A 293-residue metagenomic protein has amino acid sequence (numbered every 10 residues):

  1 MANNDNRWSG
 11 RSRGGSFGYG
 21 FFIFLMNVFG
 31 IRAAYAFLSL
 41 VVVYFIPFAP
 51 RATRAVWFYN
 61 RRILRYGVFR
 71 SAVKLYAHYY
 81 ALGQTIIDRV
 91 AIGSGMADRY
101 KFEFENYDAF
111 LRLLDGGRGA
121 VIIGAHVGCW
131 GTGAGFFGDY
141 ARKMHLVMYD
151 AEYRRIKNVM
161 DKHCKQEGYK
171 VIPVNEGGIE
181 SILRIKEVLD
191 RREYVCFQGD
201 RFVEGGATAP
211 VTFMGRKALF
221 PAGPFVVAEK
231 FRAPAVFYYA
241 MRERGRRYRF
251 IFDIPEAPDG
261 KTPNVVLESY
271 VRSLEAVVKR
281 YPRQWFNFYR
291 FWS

Functional and structural regions predicted by a protein language model:
M1-G124, D161, G168: Membrane-anchoring hydrophobic helices of lipid-metabolizing enzymes
S16, K101-F104, N175-I179, A218 (+1 more regions): Conserved phosphate-coordination/catalytic loops
F24, Y59, F136, V159-K162 (+2 more regions): Generic structural signal for isolated residues within well-ordered alpha-helices
S39, V73, D150, G177 (+2 more regions): Residue-level "edge-of-site" marker
F48, D139, Q166-E167, I179-S293: Non-catalytic C-terminal accessory region of glycerolipid acyltransferases and related lyso-lipid remodeling enzymes
G67-F69, K74, A81-Q84, G116-E176 (+2 more regions): Catalytic core of membrane glycerolipid acyltransferases/transacylases, capturing the structured, soluble-facing
M96-F102, K170-E176, F213-G215, P263: Short, flexible loop segments at the rims of nucleotide/cofactor-binding pockets, characterized by
E105-Y107, V147-Y149, V174, D253-P255 (+1 more regions): Conserved beta-strand termini and adjacent loop/short-helix elements that scaffold enzyme active sites in alpha/beta
